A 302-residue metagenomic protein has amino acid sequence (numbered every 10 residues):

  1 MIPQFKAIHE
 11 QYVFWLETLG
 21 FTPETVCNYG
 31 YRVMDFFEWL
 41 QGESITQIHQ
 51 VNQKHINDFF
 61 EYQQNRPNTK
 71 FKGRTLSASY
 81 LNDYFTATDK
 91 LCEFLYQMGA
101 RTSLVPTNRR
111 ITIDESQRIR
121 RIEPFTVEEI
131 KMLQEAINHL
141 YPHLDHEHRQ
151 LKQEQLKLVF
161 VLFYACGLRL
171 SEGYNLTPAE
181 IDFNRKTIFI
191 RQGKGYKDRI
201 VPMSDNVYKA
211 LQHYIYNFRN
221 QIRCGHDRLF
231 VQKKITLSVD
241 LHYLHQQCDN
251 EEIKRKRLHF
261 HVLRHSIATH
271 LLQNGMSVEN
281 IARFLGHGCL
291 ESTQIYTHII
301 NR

Functional and structural regions predicted by a protein language model:
M1-R302: Conserved catalytic core of the tyrosine transesterase superfamily
